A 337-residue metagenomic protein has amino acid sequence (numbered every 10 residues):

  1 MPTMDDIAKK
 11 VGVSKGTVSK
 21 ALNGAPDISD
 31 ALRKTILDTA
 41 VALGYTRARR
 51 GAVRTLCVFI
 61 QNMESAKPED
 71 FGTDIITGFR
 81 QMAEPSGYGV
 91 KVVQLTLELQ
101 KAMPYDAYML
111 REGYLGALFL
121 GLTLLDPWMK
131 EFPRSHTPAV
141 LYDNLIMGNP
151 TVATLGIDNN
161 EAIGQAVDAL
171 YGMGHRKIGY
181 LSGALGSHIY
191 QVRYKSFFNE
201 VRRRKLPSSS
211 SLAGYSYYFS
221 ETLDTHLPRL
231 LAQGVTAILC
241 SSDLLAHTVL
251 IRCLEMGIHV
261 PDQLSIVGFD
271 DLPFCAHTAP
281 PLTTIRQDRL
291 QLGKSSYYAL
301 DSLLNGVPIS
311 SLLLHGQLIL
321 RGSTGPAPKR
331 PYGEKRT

Functional and structural regions predicted by a protein language model:
M1-R54: N-terminal helix-turn-helix DNA-binding module of bacterial transcription factors
P2, K34, L43-D106, L115 (+1 more regions): Amphipathic helical "hinge" segments at domain boundaries
T17, A52-K67, A169, K177-G183: Short beta-strand segments enriched in small/hydrophobic residues
Q61-D74, V92-K101, L155-Q165, L181-H226 (+4 more regions): Hinge/beta->alpha junction and helix N-cap segments in small-molecule ligand-binding domains
Q100-Y114, E221-G234: Short, well-structured alpha-helical segments in soluble
L120-A162, L244, D270-L282: Flexible loop/hinge segments that line or gate small-molecule binding clefts
S209, D224-T337: Flexible loop/turn connectors
